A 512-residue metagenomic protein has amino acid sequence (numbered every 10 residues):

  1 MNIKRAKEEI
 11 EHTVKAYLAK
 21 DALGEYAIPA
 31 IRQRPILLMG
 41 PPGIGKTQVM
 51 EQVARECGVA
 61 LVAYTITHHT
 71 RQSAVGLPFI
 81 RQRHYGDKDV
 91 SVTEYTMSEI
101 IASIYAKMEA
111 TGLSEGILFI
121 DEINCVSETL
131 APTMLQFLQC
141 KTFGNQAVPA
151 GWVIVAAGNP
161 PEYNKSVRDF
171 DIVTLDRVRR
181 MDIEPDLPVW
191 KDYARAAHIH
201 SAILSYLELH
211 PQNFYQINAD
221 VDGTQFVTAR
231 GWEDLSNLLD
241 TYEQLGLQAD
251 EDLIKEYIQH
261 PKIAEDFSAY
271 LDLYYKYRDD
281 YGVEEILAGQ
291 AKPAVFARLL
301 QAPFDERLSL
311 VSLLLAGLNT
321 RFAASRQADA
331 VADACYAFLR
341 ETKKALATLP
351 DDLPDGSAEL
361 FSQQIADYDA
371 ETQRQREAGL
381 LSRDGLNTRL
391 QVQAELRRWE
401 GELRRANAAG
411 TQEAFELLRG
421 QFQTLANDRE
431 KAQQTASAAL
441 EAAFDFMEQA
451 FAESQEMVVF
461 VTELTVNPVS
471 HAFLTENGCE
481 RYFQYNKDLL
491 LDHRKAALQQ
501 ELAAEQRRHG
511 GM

Functional and structural regions predicted by a protein language model:
M1-Q212, I217-D220: AAA+ P-loop NTPase catalytic core and its hallmark functional loops
P35-L37, C57-H68, D89-G116, E128 (+11 more regions): Conformational switch/transducer regions in large eukaryotic molecular machines and scaffolds
F79, Y95, F119, F137 (+20 more regions): Phenylalanine-focused residue identity feature
A196-D355: Alpha-helical lid/collar subdomain of P-loop NTPases
L300-M512: Terminal-proximal interaction/regulatory segments of ATP-powered molecular machines
